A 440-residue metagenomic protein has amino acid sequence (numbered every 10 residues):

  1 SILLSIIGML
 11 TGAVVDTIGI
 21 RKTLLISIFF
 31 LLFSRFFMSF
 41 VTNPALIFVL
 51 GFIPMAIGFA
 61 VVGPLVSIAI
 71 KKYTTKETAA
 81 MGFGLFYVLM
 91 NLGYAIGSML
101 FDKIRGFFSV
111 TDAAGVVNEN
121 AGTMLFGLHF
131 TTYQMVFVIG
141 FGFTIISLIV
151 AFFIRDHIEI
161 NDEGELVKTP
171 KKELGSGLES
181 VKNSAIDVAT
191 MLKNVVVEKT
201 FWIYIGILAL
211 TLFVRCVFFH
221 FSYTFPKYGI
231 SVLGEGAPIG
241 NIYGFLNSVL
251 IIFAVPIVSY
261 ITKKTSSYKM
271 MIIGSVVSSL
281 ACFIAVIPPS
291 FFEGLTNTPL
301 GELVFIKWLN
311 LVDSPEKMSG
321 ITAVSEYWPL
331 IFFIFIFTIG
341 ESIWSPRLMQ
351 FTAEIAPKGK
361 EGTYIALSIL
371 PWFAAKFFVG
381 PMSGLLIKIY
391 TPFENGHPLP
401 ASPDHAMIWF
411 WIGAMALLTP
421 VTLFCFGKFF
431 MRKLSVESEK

Functional and structural regions predicted by a protein language model:
S1-I2, F225-L250, I273, V324-F332 (+2 more regions): Loop-to-transmembrane helix entry
L3-G8, I239-K264, G274-I287: Transmembrane alpha-helices of Major Facilitator/SLC transporters
I6-T42: Conserved MFS/SLC helix-loop-helix module at the cytosolic interface between two early adjacent transmembrane helices
I7-I20, R105, F253-I273, I387: Helix-to-loop junctions at the C-terminal end of transmembrane segments in multipass secondary transporters
F29-N43, V276-A323: C-terminal ends and interior cores of transmembrane alpha-helices in multi-pass membrane transporters/permeases
V61-T75, G229, S342-P357: Intracellular juxtamembrane helix-capping segments at the cytosolic ends of symmetry-related transmembrane helices
K76-A80, F101-P226, I230-G236, A254 (+3 more regions): Intracellular loop-helix junctions on the cytosolic face of multi-pass helical membrane proteins
A80-V117, L128, F143-T144, G244-N247 (+1 more regions): Glycine-rich segments within core transmembrane alpha-helices of 12-TM secondary carriers
